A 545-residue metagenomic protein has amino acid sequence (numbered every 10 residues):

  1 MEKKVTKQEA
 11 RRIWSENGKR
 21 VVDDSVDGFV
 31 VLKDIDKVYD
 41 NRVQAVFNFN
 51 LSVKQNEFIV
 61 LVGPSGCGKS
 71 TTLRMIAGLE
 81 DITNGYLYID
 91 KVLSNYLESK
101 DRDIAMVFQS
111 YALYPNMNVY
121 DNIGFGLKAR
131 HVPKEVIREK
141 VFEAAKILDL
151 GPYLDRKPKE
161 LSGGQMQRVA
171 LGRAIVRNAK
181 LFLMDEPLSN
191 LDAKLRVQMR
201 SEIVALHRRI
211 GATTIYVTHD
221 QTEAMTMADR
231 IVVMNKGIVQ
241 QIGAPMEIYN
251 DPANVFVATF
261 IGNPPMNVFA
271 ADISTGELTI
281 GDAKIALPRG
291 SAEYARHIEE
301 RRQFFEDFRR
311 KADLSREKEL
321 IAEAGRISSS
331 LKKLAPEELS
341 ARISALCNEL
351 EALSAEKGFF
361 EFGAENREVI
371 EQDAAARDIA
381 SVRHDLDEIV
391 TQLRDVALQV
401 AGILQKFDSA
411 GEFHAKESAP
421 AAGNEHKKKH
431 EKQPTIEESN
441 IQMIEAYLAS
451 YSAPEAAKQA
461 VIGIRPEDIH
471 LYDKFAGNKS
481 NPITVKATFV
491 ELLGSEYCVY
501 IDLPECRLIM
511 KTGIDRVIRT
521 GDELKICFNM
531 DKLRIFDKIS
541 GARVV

Functional and structural regions predicted by a protein language model:
E2-K7, N17-G18, E277-V545: Non-catalytic connector elements of ABC transporters
V62-P64: The feature captures the beta-strand-to-loop junction immediately N-terminal to the Walker
A77: Helix-to-loop junction immediately C-terminal to a conserved catalytic motif
T83-Y86, V136, K236, L533: Conserved coupling/switch loops of ABC nucleotide-binding domains, chiefly the family-specific signature
G85-L93: Conserved ABC transporter NBD signature motif
D101-F260: ABC ATPase nucleotide-binding domains
D220-F305, P420-K428: Internal alpha/beta loop-helix hairpins
